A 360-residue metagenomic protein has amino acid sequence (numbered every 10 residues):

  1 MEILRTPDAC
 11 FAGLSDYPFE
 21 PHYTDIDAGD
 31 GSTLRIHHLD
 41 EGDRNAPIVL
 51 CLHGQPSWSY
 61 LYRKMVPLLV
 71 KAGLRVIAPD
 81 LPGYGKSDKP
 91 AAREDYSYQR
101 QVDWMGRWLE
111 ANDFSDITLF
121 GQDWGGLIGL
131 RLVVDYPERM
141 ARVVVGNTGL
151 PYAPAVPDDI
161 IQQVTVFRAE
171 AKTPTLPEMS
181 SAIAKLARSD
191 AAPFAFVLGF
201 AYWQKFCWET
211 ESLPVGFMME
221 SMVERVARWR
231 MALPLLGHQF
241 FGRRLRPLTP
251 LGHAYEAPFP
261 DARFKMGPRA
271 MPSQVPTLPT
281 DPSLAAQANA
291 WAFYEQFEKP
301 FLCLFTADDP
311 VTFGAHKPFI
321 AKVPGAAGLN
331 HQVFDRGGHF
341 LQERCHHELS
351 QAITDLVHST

Functional and structural regions predicted by a protein language model:
M1-P21, I36, E41, L61 (+5 more regions): Flexible "cap/lid" subdomain of the alpha/beta-hydrolase fold that forms the substrate-access gate
G42-I48: Proline/glycine-enriched tight loop/beta-turn segments at coil->beta junctions that connect or precede beta-strands
A46, G54-S57, D123: Active-site glycine-rich loops that stabilize anionic/oxyanionic intermediates across multiple enzyme folds
V49-C51, H331: Hydrophobic beta-strand anchors of alpha/beta hydrolase catalytic cores
C51-G54, A78: Structural cue for short, hydrophobic secondary-structure segments
Q55-V66: The serine-hydrolase catalytic nucleophile loop
P56, L81-G85, L150, G338-L341: Alpha/beta-hydrolase active-site loop signature
A327-T360: Catalytic active-site module of serine/aspartate enzymes centered on a nucleophile-bearing elbow/loop
